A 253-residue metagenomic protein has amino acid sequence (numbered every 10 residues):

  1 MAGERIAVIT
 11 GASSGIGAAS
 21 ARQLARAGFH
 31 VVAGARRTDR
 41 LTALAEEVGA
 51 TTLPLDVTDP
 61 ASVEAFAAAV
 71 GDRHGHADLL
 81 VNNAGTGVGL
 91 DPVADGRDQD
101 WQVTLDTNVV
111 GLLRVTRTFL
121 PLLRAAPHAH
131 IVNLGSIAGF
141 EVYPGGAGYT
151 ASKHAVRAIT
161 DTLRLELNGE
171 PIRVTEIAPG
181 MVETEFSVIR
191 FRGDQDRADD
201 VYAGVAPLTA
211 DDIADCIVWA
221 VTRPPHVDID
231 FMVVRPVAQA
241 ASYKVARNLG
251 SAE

Functional and structural regions predicted by a protein language model:
S13-S14: Conserved glycine-rich cofactor-binding loop
L55-A65, D98: The beta1-alpha1 cofactor-binding region of Rossmann-like NAD(H)/NADP(H)-dependent oxidoreductases
D91-V93, R97-Q102: Substrate-binding pocket helix/loop in short-chain dehydrogenase/reductase
T116, S152: Active-site helix of classical SDR
P121, L165-N168: Alpha-helical segment proximal to the catalytic Tyr-Lys
S136: Residue(s) in the substrate-gating loop at a strand-loop-helix junction that position the organic substrate next
E176-G180, T184, D196-Y243, R247: C-terminal helical subdomain
